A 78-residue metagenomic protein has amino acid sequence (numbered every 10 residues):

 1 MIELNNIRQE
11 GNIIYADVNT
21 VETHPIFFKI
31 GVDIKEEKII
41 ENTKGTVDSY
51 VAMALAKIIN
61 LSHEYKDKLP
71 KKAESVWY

Functional and structural regions predicted by a protein language model:
I2-K35: N-terminal acidic leader/helix
H24-Y78: Acidic, low-complexity intrinsically disordered segments
